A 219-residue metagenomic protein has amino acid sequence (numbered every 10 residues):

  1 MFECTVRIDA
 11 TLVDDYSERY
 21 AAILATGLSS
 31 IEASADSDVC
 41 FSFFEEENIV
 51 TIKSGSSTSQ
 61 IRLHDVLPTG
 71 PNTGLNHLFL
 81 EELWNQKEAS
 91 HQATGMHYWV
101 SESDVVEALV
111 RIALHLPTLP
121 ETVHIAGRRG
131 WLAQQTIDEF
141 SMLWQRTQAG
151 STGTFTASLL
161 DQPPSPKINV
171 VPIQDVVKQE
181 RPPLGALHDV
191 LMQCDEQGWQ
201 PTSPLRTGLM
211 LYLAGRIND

Functional and structural regions predicted by a protein language model:
M1-C40: Short, charged N-terminal beta->alpha structural module
M1-F2, R7, V177, R181-D219: Amphipathic terminal alpha-helices
Y16-A25, N76-E81, T136-L143: Short, aromatic/basic amphipathic alpha-helical patches
A21-E32, G55-T58, T118, M142-G150: Structural alpha-beta junctions
S29-T69: Short, well-ordered secondary-structure micro-motifs within conserved domains or adaptor modules
G55-R111, F140: NAD(P)-dependent short-chain dehydrogenase/reductase
W99-V100, G130, H188, T202: Short aromatic/basic micro-patch
I112-Q179, P201-R216: Mid/C-terminal beta-alpha module of Rossmann-like enzyme folds, strongest in SDR-family dehydrogenases/epimerases
